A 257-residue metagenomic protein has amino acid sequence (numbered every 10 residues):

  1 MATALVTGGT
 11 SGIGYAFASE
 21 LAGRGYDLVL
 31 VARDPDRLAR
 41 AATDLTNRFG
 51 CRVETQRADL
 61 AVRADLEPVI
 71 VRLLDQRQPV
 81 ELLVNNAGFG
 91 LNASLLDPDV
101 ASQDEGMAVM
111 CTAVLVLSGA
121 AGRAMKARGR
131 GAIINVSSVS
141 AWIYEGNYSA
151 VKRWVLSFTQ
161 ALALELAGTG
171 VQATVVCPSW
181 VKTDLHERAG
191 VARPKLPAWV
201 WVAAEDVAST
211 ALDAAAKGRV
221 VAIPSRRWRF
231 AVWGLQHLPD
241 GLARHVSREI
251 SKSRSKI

Functional and structural regions predicted by a protein language model:
T10-G12: Conserved glycine-rich cofactor-binding loop
R24-A41: Conserved glycine-rich Rossmann-like NAD(P)H-binding loop of the short-chain dehydrogenase/reductase
N86-L91: Conserved NAD(P)H cofactor-binding loop of Rossmann-fold oxidoreductase domains
S94-L95, D99-M107: Substrate-binding pocket helix/loop in short-chain dehydrogenase/reductase
S118, V151-W154: Active-site helix of classical SDR
S138: Residue(s) in the substrate-gating loop at a strand-loop-helix junction that position the organic substrate next
V175, K195-A231: C-terminal helical subdomain
